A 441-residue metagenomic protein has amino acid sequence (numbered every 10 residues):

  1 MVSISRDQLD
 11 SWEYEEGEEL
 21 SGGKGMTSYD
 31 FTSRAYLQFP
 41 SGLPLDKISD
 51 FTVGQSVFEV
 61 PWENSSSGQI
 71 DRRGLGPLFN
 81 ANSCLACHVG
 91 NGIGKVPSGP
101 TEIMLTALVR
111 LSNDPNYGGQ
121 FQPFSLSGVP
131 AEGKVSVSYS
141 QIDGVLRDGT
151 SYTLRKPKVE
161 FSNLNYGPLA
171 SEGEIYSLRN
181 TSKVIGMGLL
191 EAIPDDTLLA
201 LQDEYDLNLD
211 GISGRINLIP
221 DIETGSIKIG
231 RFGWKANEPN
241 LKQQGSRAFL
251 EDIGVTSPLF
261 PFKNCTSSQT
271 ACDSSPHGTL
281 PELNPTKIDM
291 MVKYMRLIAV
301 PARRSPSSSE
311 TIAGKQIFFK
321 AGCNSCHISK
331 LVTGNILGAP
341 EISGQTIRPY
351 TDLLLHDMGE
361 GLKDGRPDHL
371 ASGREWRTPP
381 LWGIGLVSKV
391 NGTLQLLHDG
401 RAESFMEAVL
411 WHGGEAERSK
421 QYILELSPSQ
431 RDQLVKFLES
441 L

Functional and structural regions predicted by a protein language model:
V2-L441: Periplasmic c-type cytochrome electron-transfer domains
